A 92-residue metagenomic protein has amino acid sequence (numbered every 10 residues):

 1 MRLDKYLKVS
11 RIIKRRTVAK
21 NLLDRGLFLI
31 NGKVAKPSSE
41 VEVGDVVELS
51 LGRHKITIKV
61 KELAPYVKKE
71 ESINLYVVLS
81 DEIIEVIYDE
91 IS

Functional and structural regions predicted by a protein language model:
R2-K5, T17-N21, L27-S92: Strongly charged
I12-I13: Loop/turn elements at beta-strand to alpha-helix junctions within RNA-recognition modules
